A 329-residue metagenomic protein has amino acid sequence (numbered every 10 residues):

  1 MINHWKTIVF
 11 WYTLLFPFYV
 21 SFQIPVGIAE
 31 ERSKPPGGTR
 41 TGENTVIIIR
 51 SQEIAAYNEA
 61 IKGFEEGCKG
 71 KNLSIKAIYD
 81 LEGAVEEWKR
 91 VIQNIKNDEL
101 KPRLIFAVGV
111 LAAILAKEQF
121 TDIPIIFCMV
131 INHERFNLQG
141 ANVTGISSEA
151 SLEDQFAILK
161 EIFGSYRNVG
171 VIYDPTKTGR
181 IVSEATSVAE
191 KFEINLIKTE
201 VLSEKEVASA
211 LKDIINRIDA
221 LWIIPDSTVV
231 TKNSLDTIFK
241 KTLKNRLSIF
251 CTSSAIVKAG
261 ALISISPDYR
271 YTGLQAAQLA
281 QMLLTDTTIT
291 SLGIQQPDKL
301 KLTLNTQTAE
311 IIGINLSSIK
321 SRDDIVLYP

Functional and structural regions predicted by a protein language model:
I2, Y19, V26-G27, T39: Glycine-centered signal
I2-Y12: Bacterial N-terminal signal peptides that target proteins for export
W11-F22: Bacterial N-terminal signal peptides
G27-P329: Short hydrophobic alpha-helices and adjacent helix-cap/hinge residues
